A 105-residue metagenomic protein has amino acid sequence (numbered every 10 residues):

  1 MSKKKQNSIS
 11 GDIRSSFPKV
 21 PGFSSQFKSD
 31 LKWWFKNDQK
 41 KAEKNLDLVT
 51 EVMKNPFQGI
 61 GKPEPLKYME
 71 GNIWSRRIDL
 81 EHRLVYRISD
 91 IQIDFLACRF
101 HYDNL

Functional and structural regions predicted by a protein language model:
M1-V20, S29-K32, Q39-E43, I60 (+2 more regions): Enriched for short, Lys/Arg-rich terminal
Q26: Short acidic (Asp/Glu) and glycine-rich catalytic loops that position anionic groups and cofactors
F35, Q39, M53-P56: Residues at alpha-helix boundaries and short interhelical turns
A42-T50: PIN-domain endoribonuclease scaffold, especially VapC-family toxins
T50-R77: A short, surface-exposed loop/turn module that caps and links secondary-structure elements
